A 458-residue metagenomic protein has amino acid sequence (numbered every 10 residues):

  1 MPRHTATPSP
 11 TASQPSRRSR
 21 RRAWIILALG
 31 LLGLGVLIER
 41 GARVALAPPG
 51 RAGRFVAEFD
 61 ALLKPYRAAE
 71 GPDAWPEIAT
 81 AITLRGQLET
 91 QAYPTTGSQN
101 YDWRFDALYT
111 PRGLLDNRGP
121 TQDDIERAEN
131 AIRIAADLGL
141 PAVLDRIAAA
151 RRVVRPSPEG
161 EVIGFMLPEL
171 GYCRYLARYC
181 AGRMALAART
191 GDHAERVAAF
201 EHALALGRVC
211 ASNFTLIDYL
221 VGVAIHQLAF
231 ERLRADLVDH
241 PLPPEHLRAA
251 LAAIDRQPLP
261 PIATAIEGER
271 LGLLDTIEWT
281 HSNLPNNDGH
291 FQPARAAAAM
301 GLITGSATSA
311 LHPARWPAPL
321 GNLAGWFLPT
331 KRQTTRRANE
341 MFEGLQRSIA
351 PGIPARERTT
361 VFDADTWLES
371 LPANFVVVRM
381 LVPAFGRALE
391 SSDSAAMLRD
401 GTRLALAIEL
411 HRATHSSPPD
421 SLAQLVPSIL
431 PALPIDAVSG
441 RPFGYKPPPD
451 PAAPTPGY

Functional and structural regions predicted by a protein language model:
P2-Y458: Short acidic linear motifs
